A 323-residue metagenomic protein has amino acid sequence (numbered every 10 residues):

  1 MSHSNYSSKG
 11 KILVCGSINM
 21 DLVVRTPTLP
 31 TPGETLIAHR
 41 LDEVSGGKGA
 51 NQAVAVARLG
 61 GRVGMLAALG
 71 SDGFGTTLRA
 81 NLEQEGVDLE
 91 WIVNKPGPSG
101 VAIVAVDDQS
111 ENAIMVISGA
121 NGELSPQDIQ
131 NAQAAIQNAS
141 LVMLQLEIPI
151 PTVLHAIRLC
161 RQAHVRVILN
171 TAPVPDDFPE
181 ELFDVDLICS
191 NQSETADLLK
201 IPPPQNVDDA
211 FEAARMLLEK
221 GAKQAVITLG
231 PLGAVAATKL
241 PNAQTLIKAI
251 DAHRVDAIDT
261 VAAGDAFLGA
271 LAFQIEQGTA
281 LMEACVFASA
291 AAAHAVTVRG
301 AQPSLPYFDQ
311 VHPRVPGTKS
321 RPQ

Functional and structural regions predicted by a protein language model:
M1-A68, G73-A80, Q84, A257-I258 (+1 more regions): Glycine-rich phosphate/adenosyl-contacting loop at the front of the ribokinase-like
M1-I12, D176, V207-Q323: Conserved phosphate-binding/catalytic region of the ribokinase-like
C15, H39-D42, L66-S71, E90-S99 (+4 more regions): Beta-strand->loop->alpha-helix junctions that form or flank phosphate-binding loops in nucleotide-handling enzymes
G73-E85, V104-S110, D128: Active-site-proximal loop->helix
G86, G122-Q127, V167-P173: Short gly/ser/thr-rich secondary-structure transition/capping motifs
W91-P96, V104-L141, L146: Conserved phosphate-binding/catalytic loop of the ribokinase/pfkB sugar-kinase fold
L141-E212, L232-A234, K239: Conserved beta-alpha-beta core of the PfkB/ribokinase-like small-molecule kinase fold
